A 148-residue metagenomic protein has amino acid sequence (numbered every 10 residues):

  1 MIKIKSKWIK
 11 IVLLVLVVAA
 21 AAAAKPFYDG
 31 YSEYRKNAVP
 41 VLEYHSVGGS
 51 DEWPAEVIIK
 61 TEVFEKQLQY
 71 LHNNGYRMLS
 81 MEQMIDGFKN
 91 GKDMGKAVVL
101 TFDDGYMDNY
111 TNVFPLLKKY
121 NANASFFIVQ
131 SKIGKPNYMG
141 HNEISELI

Functional and structural regions predicted by a protein language model:
M1-W8: N-terminal Lys/Arg-rich, disordered targeting/topogenic segments
K3, L14-V17, Q69: Compositionally biased amphipathic helical and low-complexity segments enriched in hydrophobic
K10-P26: Hydrophobic membrane-insertion alpha-helices, especially the h-region of bacterial N-terminal signal peptides
P26-N37: Aromatic-capped interface at the extracytoplasmic side of an N-terminal signal-anchor transmembrane helix
K36-V39, E43, G48-I148: Active-site beta->alpha N-cap acidic-glycine motif
